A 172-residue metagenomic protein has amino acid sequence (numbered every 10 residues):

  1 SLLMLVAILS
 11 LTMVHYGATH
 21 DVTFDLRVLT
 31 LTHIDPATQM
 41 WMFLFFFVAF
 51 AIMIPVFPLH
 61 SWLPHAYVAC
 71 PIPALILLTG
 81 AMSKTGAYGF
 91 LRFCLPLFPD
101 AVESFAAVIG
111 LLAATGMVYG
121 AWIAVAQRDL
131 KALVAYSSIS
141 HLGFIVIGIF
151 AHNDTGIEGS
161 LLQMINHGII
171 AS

Functional and structural regions predicted by a protein language model:
S1-S172: Hydrophobic transmembrane alpha-helices and their helix-loop junctions in integral membrane proteins
